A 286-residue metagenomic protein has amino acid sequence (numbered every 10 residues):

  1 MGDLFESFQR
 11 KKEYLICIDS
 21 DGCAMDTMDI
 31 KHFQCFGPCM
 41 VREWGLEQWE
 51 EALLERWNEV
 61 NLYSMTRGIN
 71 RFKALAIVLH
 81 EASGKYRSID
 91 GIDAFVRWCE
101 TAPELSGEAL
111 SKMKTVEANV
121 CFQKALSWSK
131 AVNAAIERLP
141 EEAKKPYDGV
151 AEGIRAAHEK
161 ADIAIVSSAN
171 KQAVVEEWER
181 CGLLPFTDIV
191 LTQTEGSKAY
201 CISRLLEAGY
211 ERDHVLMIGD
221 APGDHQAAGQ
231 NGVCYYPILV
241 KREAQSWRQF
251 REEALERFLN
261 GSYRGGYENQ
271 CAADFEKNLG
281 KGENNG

Functional and structural regions predicted by a protein language model:
E6-Q9: Short loop/turn motifs at secondary-structure junctions and domain boundaries
K11, C23-Q172: Alpha-helical substrate-recognition element adjacent to the catalytic core
K12-I16: Extreme N-terminal starter segment of soluble prokaryotic enzymes
C17-D19, I218: Generic enzyme active-site microenvironment
I18, W128, L239-V240: Short loop/turn segments at strand-loop or loop-helix junctions that form parts of catalytic or ligand-binding pockets
E142-D162, N170-G286: C-terminal cap/substrate-recognition subdomain and adjoining C-terminal extension of metal-dependent phosphatase-like
